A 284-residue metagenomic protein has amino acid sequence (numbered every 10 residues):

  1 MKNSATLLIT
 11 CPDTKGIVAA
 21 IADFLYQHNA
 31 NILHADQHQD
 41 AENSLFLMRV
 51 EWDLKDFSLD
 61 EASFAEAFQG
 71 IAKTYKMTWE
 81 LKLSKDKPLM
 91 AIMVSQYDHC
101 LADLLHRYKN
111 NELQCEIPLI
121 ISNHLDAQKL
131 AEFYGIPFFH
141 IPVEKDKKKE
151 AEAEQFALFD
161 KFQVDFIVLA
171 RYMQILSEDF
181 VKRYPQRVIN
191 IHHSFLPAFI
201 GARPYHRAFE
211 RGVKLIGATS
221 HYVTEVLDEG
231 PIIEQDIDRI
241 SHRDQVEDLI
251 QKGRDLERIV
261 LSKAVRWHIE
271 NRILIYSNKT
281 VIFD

Functional and structural regions predicted by a protein language model:
M1-P88: A conserved regulatory-domain signal marking ACT and ACT-like small-molecule sensing domains and adjacent regulatory
T10, A91-M93, I121: Short hydrophobic segments within beta-strands
D86-D103: Short, low-order "capping/linker" segments at domain edges
K109-N110: Conserved mixed alpha/beta catalytic, RNA-binding, or beta-rich assembly cores of soluble enzyme, regulatory
C115-D126: Short internal beta-strands
H124, K147-E154, F162-D284: Donor/substrate-binding cores of folate-linked one-carbon enzymes
Q128-F133, V181-R183: Short loop/helix-cap segments at secondary-structure boundaries that form the rim of catalytic
E132, I136-F162: Adenosine-nucleotide cofactor-binding segment
